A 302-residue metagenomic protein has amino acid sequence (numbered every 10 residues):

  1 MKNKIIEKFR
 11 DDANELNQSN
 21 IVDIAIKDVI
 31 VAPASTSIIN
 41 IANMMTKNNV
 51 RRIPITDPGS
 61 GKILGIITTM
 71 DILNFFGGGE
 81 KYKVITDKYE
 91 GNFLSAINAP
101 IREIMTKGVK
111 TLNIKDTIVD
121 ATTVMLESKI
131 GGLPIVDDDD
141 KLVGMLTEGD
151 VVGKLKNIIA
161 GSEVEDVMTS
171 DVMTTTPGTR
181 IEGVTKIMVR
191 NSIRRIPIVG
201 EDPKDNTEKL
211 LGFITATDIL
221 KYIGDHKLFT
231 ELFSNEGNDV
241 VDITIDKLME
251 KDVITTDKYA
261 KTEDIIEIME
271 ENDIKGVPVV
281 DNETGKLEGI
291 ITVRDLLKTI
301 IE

Functional and structural regions predicted by a protein language model:
M1-E302: Tandem CBS (Cystathionine beta-synthase) repeat/Bateman regulatory domains
